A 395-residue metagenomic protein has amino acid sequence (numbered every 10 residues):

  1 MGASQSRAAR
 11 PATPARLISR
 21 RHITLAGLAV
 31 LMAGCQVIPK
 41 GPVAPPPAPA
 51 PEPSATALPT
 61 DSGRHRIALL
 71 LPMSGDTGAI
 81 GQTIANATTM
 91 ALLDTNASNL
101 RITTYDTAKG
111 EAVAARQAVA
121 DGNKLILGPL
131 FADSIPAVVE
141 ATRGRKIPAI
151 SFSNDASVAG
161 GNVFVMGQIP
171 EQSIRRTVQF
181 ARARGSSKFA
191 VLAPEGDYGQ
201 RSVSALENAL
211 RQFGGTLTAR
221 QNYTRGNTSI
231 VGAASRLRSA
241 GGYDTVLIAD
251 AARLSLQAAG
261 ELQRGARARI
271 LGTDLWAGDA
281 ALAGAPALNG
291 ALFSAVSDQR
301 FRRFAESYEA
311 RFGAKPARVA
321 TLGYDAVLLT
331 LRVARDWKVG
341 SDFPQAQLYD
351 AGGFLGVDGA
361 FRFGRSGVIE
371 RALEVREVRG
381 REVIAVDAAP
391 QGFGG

Functional and structural regions predicted by a protein language model:
G2-G27, C35-G395: Extracytosolic ligand-binding ectodomains
